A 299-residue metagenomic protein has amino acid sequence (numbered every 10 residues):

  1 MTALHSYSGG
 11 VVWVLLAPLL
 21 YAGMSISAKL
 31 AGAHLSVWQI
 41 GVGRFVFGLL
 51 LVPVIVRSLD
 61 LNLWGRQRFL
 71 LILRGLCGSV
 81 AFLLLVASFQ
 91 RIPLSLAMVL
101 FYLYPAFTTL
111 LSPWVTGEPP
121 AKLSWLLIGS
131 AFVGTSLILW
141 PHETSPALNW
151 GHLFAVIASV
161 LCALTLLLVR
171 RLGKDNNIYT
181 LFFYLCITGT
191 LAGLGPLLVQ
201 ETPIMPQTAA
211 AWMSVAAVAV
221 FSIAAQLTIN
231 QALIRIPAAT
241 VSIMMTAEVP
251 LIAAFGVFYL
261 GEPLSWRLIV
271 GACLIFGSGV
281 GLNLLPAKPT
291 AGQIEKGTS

Functional and structural regions predicted by a protein language model:
T2-L4, G48-Q67, V133-P146, G189-A211 (+2 more regions): Membrane-interface helix-cap regions at the ends of transmembrane helices in multi-pass membrane proteins
S8-A17, V56, D60-L84, W150-A158 (+3 more regions): Loop-to-transmembrane-helix transition segments
G9-G10, H34-V80, L161-T165, Y184-Q200: Transmembrane alpha-helices of multi-pass small-molecule transport proteins
P18-A22, I26, G75-L83, P105-L110 (+6 more regions): Hydrophobic/small/kink-forming positions within alpha-helical transmembrane segments of polytopic membrane proteins
I26-K29, V52, T144-Q207, E295-S299: Transmembrane alpha-helical segments that form core, pore/gating elements of small-molecule transporters/exporters
D60, Y104-L126, P250-I269: C-terminal transmembrane-helix exit sites in multi-pass transporters
M98-L103, L172-T188, A224-F258: Helix-helix packing/entry segments at the starts of transmembrane helices
L123-W140, S159, R267-P286: Hydrophobic transmembrane alpha-helices of multi-pass small-molecule transport proteins
